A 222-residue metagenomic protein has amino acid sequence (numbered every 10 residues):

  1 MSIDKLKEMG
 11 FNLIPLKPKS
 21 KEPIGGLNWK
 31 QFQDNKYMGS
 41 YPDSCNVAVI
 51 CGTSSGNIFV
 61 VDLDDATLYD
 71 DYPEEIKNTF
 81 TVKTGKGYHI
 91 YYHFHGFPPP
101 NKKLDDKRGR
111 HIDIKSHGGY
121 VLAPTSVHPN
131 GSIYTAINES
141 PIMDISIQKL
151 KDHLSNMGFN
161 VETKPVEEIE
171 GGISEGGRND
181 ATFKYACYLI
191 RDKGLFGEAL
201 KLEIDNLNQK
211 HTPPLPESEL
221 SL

Functional and structural regions predicted by a protein language model:
M1-T163, P214-S218: Conserved phosphate/metal-binding and DNA-contacting active-site motifs used in DNA phosphodiester-bond processing
V127, H153-L222: Modules that initiate DNA replication and primer synthesis
